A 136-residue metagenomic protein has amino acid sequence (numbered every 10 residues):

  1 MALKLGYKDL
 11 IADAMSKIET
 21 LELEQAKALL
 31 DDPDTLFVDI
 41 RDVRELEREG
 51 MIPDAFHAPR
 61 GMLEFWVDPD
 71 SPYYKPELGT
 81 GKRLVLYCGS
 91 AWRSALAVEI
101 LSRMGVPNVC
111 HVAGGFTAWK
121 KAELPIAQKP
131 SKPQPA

Functional and structural regions predicted by a protein language model:
M1-T35, V43-R83, W92-A136: Rhodanese-like catalytic fold shared by cysteine-dependent sulfurtransferases and DSP/PTP-type phosphatases
V38: Active-site flanking residues adjacent to catalytic metal/cofactor-binding acidic residues
Y87: Short, surface-exposed ligand- or partner-binding patches at beta-edge/loop junctions that are enriched in aromatics
